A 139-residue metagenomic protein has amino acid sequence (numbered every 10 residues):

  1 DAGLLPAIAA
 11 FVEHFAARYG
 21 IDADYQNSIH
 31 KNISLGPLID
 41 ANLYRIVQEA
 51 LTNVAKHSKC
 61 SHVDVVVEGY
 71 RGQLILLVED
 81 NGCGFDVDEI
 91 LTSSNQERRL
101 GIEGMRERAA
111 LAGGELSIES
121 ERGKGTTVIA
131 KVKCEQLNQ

Functional and structural regions predicted by a protein language model:
D1-Q139: Coiled-coil dimerization/phosphotransfer module
